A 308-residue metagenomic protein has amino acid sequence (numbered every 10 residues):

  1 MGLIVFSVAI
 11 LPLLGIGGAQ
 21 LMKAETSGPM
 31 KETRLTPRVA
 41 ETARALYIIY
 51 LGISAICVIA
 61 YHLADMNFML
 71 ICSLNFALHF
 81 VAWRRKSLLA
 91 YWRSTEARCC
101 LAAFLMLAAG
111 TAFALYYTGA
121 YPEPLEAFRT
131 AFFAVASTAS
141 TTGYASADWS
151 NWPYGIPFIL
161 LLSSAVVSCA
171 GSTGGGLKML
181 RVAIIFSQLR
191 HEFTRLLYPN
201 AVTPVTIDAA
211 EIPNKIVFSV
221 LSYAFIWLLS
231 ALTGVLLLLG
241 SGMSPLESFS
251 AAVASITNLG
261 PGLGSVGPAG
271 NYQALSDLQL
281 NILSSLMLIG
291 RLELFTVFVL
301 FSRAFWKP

Functional and structural regions predicted by a protein language model:
M1-P308: Membrane-proximal intracellular helices of multi-pass ion channels
